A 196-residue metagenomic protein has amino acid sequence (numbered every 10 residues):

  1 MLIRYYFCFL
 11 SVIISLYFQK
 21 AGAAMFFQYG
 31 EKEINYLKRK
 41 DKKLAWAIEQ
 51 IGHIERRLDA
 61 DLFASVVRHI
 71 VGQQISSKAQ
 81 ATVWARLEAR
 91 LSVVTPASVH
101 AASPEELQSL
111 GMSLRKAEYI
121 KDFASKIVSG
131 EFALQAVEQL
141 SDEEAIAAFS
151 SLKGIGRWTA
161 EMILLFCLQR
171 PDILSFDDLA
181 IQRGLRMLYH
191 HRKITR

Functional and structural regions predicted by a protein language model:
M1-L62: Intrinsically disordered, low-complexity, charged terminal extensions of DNA damage-control enzymes
F27-N35, R68, Q80, W84: A broad, low-specificity signal for short, low-complexity segments enriched in glycine/proline and polar/charged
G30-E31, D41-L44, Q80, D178 (+1 more regions): Alpha-helix initiation and N-capping motif
H53, G72, S76-Q80, A89-V93: Short helix-loop boundary/capping segments at the starts of domains
L62-I70, A102-E106: Glycine-/proline-rich flexible loop or hinge segments
R68-A79, V83, S109-K116, Q169: A short secondary-structure junction motif
L87-R196: Catalytic cores of DNA base-excision repair glycosylases
